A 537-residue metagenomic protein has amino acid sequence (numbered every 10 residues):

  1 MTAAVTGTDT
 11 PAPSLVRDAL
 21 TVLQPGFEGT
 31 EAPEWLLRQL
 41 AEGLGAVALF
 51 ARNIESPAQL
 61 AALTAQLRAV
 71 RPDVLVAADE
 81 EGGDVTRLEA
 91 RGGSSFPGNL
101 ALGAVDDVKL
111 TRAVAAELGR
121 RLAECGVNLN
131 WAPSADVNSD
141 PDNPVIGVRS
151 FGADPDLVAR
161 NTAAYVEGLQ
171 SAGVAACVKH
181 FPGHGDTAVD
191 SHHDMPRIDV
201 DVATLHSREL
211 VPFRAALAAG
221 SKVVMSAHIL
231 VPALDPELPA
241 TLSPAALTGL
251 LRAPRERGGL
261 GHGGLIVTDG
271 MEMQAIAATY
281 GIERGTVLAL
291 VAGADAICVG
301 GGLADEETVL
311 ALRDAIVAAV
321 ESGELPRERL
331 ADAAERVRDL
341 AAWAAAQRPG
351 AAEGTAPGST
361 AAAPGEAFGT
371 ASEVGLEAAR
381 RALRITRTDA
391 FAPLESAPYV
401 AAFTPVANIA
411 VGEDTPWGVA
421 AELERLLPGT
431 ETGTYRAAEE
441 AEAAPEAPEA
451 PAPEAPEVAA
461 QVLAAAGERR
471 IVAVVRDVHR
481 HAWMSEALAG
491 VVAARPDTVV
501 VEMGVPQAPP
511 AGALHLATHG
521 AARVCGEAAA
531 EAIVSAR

Functional and structural regions predicted by a protein language model:
M1-E42, A278-R537: Preference for extracellular/luminal or secreted protein segments
P13-L15, G26, R52-P72, V76-A78 (+2 more regions): Second-shell residues forming the walls of enzyme active-site clefts
R38-F50, E117-R120, E124-L129: Catalytic domains of carbohydrate-active enzymes, especially glycoside hydrolases
V76-E80, W131, D497-V505: Short beta-strand elements of ligand-binding domains
G92-D106, S150-G152: A charged helix-plus-loop insertion that forms the helical arch/lid used to bind and gate nucleic-acid substrates
D106-V127, E209, G285-V291: Alpha-helical scaffold segments that flank or form the walls of functional sites
A135-V145: Short, conserved phosphate-binding/catalytic loop or strand-edge motifs used in phosphoryl-/nucleotidyl-transfer
